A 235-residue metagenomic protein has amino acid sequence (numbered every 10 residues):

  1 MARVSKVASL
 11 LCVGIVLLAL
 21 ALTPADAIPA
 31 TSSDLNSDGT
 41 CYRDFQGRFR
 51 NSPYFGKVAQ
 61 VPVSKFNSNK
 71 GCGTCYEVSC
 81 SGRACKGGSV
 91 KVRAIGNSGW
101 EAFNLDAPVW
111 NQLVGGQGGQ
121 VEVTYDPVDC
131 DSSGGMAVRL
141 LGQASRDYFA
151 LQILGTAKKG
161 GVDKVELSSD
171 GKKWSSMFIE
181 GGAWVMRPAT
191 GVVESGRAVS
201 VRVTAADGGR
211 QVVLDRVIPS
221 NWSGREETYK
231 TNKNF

Functional and structural regions predicted by a protein language model:
A2-F235: Mature exported/compartmentalized surface modules and terminal targeting/interaction regions
